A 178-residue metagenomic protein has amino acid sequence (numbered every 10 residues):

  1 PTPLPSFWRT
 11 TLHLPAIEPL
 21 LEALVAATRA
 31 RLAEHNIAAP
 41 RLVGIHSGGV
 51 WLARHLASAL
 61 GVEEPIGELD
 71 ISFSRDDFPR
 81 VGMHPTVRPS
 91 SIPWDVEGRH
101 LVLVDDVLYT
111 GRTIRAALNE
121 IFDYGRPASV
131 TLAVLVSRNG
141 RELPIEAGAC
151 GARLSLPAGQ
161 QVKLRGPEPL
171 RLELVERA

Functional and structural regions predicted by a protein language model:
P1-A178: PRPP-associated nucleotide enzymes
